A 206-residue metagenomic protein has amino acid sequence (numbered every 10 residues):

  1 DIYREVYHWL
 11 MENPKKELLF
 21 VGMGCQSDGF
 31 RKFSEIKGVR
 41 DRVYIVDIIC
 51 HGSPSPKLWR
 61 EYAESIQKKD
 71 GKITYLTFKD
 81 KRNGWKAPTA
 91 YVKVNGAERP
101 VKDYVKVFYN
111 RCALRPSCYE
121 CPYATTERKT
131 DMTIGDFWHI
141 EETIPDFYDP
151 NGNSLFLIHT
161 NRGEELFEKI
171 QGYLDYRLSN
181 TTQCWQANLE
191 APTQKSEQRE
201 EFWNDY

Functional and structural regions predicted by a protein language model:
D1, D47-P54: Short, acidic/turn-prone active-site loops that include or flank metal/cofactor- and phosphate-binding residues
D1-M11: Portal/gating segments that form or line small-molecule/metal binding sites
K15-L19: Short active-site oxyanion
F20-F30, G52-P54: Gly/Ser/Thr-rich loops at beta-strand to alpha-helix junctions that form or flank small-molecule/cofactor-binding
S34-G38, Y62-E64, Q171-D175: Short, solvent-exposed amphipathic alpha-helical segments in soluble enzyme and RNA/protein-processing domains
E35-I48: A short alpha->loop->secondary-structure connector
G52-E61, P145: Short, charged, surface-exposed secondary-structure boundary motifs
G71-Y206: Long, compositionally biased charged/polar accessory segments in the mid-to-C-terminal portions of proteins
